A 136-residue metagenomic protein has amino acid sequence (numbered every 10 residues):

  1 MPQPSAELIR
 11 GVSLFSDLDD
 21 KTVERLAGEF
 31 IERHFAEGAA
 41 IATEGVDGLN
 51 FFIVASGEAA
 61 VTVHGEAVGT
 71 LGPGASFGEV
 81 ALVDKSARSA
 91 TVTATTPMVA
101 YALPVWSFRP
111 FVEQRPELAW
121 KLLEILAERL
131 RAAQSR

Functional and structural regions predicted by a protein language model:
M1-R136: Cytosolic regulatory regions built on CNB/CRP/Popeye-like sensor folds
